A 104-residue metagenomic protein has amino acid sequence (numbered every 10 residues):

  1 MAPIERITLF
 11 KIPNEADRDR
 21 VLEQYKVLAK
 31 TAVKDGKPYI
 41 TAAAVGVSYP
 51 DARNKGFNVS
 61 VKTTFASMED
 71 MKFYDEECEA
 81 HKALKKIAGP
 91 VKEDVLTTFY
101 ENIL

Functional and structural regions predicted by a protein language model:
M1-N58, K62-E76, T98-L104: Short S/T/G/P-rich N-terminal loop/turn motif that feeds into the first structured element of a domain
M71-L96: C-terminal structural segments of small proteins and small subunits
